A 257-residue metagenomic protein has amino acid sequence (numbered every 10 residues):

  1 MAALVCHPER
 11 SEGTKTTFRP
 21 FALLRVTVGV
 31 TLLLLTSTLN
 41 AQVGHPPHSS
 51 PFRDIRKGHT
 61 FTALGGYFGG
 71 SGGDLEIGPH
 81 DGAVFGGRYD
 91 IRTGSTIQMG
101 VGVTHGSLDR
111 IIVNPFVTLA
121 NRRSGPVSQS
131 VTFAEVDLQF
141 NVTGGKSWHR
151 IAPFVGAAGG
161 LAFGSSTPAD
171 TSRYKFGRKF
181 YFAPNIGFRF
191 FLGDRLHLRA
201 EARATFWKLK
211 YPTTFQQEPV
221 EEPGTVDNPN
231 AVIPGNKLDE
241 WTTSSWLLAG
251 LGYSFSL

Functional and structural regions predicted by a protein language model:
M1-I55, S256-L257: Cleavable N-terminal export/targeting peptides
A41-R92, G164, D227-P229, W241-L257: Short glycine/proline- and aromatic-enriched beta-strand/turn motifs that initiate or cap beta-hairpins
H48-S49, S71-L75, L119-V127, T167-K175 (+1 more regions): Extracellular loop and loop/strand-boundary signature of outer-membrane beta-barrel proteins
F61-Y67, V101-H105, V155-L161, F188 (+1 more regions): Transmembrane beta-barrel strands of outer-membrane/channel proteins
P79-G82, P115-R122, T171-F176, F215-G224: Flexible, surface-exposed loop regions and adjacent strand-edge segments of Gram-negative outer-membrane beta-barrel
R88-R173, K179, S244-L257: Gram-negative (and chloroplast) outer-membrane scaffold detector with strong preference for beta-barrel transmembrane
G193-L257: Predominantly the C-terminal beta-signal and adjacent terminal strand-loop region of outer-membrane beta-barrel
